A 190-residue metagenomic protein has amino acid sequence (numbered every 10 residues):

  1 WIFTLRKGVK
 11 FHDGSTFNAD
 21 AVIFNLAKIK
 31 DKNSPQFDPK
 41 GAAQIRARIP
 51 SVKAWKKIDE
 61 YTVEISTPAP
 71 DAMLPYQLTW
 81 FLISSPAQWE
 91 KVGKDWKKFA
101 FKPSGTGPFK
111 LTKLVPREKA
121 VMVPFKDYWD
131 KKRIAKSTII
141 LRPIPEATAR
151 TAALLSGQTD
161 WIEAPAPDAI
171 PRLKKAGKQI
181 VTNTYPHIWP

Functional and structural regions predicted by a protein language model:
W1-P35, E64, R150-A153: Aromatic- and charge-enriched surface segment that lines or borders ligand/interaction sites
T4, T16, I23, A42-E90: Surface-exposed binding/hinge segments that line and control ligand-binding clefts or catalytic entry sites
R6-G8, V22, A27, E60-Y61 (+6 more regions): Solvent-exposed coil/turn segments that connect beta secondary-structure elements in extracytoplasmic/periplasmic
K7-K10, A27-P35, P70-A72, D127 (+3 more regions): Sec-exported extracytoplasmic/periplasmic mature domains
K10, I65, K131-R142, Q158: A local structural motif
F17, P50, I58-T62, S104-T106 (+5 more regions): Extracytoplasmic
P35-Q36, K56, T112-V123, I140-P190: Extracellular/periplasmic solute-recognition and catalytic clefts
L78-T138, T148, S156: Gly/Pro-rich hinge or "lid" segments in bacterial periplasmic/extracellular proteins
